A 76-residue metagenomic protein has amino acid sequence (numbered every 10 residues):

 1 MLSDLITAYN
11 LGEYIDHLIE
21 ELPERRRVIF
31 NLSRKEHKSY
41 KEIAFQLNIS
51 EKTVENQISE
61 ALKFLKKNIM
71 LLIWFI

Functional and structural regions predicted by a protein language model:
M1-R27: Amphipathic alpha-helical segment used for protein-protein interaction
E20, E24, E36-T53: Helix-turn-helix DNA-binding module
F30-N31: Hydrophobic residues on short alpha-helical segments
Q46, L62-I76: C-terminal edge and immediately downstream basic/flexible tail or linker adjoining helix-turn-helix-like DNA-binding
V54-E55, N68: A generic structural signal for ordered secondary structure
Q57-E60: Residues within the DNA-recognition helix of helix-turn-helix
